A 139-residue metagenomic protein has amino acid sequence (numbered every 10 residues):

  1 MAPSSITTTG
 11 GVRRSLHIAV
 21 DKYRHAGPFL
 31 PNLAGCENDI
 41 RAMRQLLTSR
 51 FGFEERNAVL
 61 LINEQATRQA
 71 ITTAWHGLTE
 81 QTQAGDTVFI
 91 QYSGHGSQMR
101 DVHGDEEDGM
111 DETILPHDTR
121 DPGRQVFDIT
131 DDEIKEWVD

Functional and structural regions predicted by a protein language model:
M1-A2: Non-catalytic propeptide/linker segments at domain boundaries
S5-P31: Short glycine-rich His-centered loop
I6, V12, R68-S93, S97-D139: Caspase-like (clan CD) cysteine peptidase catalytic core
S15-H17, L60, I90: Structural beta-sheet core signal
I18-V20, N63, S93: Cofactor-binding loop segments of dinucleotide-utilizing enzymes, especially the Rossmann-like FAD- and NAD(P)+-binding
R24-R41, Q45: Glycine- and acidic-residue-enriched helix-capping/strand-helix junction motifs
R41-N57: Signal peptide-proximal N-terminal region of secreted/periplasmic/extracellular or secretory-lumen proteins
A58-R68: Short beta->alpha junction loops
